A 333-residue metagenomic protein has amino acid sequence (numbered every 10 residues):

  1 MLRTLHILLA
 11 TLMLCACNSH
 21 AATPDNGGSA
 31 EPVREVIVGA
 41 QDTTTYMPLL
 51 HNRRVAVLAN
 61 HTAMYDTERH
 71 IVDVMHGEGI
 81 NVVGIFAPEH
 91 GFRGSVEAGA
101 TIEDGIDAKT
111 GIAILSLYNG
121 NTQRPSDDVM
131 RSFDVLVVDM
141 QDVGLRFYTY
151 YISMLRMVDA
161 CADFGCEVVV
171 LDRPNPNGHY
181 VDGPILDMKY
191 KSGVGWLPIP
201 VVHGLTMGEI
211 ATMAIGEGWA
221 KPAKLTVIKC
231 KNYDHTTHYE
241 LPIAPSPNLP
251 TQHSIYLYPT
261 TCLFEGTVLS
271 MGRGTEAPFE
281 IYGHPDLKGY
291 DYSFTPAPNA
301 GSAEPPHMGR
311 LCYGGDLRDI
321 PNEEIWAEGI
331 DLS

Functional and structural regions predicted by a protein language model:
C15-A16: C-terminal motif of bacterial Sec signal peptides marking the signal peptidase cleavage site
N81-E89, L171: Short internal beta-strands
G94-A98, V169-K191: Glycine-rich, charge-decorated loop segments at or immediately adjacent to ligand/cofactor-binding or catalytic sites
I102-F133, L145: Glycine-rich oxoanion-binding loops at beta->alpha junctions
D142-M154: Glycine/threonine-rich flexible loop motifs
K191-T261: Conserved anion/nucleotide-ligand pocket segment
K231-S302: ATP/pyrophosphate-binding catalytic subdomain of soluble kinases
P278, Y282-S333: Conserved functional hotspot residues or short segments at active or partner-binding sites across diverse domains
